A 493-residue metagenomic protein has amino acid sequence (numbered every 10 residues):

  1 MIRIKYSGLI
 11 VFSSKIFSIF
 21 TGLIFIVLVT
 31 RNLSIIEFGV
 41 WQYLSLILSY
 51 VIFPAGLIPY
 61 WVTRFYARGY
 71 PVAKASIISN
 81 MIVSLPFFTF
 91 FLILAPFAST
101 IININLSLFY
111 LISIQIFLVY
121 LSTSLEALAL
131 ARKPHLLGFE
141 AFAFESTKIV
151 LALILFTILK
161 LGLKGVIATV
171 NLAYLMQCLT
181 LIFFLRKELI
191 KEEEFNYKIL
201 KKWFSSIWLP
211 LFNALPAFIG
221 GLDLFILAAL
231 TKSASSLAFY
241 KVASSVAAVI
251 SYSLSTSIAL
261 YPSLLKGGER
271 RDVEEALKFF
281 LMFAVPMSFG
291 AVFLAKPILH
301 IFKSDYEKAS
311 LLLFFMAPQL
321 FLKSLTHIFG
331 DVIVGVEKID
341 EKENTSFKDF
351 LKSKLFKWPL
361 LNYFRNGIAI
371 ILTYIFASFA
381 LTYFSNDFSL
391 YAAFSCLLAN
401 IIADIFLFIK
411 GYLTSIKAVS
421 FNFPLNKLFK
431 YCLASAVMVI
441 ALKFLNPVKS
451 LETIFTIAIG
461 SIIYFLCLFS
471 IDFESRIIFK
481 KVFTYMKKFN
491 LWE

Functional and structural regions predicted by a protein language model:
M1, F109-Y110, H135-F139, L163-T169 (+4 more regions): Interhelical loop/hinge segments that connect adjacent transmembrane helices in multipass membrane
I2-Y60, F88-A95, Q115, I149 (+5 more regions): Signature of the first transmembrane helix
F20-L23, G56, I77-N103, L111 (+5 more regions): Alpha-helical transmembrane segments of multi-pass membrane transport and lipid-handling proteins
T21, F25-Y50, L163-K164, K202-S206 (+3 more regions): Interfacial/gating helices of multi-pass transporter permease domains
I52-P71, L130, A247-L281, G330-I339: Helix-loop junctions and terminal segments of transmembrane helices in multi-pass membrane transport/translocation
F65-Y70, L118-A141, P318-R365, I371 (+1 more regions): Membrane-interface junctions at transmembrane-helix termini in multi-pass inner-membrane proteins
F139-K187, A247, L360-I375, F384-T414 (+1 more regions): Hydrophobic alpha-helical transmembrane segments
S420-K427, L442-E493: Membrane-proximal transmembrane or re-entrant/amphipathic helices at the cytosolic face
